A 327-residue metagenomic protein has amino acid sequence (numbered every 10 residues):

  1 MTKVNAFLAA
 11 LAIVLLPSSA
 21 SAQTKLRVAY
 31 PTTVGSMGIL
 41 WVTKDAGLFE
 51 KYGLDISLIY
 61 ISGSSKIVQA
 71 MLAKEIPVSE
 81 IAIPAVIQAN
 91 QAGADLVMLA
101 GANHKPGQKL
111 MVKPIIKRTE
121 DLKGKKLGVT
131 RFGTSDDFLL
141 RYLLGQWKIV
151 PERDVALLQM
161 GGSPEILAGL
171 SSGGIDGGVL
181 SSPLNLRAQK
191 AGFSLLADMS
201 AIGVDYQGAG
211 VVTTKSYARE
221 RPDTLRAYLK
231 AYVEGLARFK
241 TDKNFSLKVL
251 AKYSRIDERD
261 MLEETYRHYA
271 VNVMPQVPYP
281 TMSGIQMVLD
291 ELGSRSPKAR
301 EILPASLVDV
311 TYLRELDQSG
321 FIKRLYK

Functional and structural regions predicted by a protein language model:
M1-L8: Bacterial N-terminal signal peptides that target proteins for export
L8-P17: Bacterial N-terminal signal peptides
A22-S172, D176-S182, L195-M199, V204-D205: Short, glycine-/small- and polar/acidic-enriched structural segments that line small-molecule recognition paths
P84-A85, P164-R255: Pocket-lining segment of extracytoplasmic ligand-binding domains
S135-R153, A231-E264, S306-L316, G320-F321: Ligand-binding clefts/hinges and TM-proximal coupling segments of bilobed small-molecule sensing domains
R219-E301: Secondary-structure end/capping motifs
L289, G293-K327: Conserved C-terminal helix/tail region of periplasmic/extracytoplasmic solute-binding proteins
